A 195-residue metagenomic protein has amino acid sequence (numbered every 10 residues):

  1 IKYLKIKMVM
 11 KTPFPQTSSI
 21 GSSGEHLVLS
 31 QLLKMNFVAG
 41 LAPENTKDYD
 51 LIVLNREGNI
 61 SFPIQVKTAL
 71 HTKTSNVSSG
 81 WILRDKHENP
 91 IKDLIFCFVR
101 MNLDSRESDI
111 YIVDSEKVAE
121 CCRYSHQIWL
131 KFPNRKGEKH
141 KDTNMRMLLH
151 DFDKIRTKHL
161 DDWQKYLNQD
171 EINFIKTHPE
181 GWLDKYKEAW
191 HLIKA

Functional and structural regions predicted by a protein language model:
I1-K47, I52-A195: Mixed-charge (Asp/Glu-Lys/Arg
